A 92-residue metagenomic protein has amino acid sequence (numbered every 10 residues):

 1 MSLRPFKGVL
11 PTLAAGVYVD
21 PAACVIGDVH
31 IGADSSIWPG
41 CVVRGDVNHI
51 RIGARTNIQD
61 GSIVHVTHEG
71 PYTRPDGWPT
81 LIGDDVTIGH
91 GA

Functional and structural regions predicted by a protein language model:
M1-G16: Terminal amphipathic alpha-helical/low-complexity segments used for targeting or macromolecular assembly
P5, R74-W78: Short secondary-structure boundary/capping elements
A15, D20-P21, I26-G27, G32-A33 (+8 more regions): Left-handed beta-helix
I50, G70-P75: A short, polar/charged loop-to-alpha-helix boundary motif
